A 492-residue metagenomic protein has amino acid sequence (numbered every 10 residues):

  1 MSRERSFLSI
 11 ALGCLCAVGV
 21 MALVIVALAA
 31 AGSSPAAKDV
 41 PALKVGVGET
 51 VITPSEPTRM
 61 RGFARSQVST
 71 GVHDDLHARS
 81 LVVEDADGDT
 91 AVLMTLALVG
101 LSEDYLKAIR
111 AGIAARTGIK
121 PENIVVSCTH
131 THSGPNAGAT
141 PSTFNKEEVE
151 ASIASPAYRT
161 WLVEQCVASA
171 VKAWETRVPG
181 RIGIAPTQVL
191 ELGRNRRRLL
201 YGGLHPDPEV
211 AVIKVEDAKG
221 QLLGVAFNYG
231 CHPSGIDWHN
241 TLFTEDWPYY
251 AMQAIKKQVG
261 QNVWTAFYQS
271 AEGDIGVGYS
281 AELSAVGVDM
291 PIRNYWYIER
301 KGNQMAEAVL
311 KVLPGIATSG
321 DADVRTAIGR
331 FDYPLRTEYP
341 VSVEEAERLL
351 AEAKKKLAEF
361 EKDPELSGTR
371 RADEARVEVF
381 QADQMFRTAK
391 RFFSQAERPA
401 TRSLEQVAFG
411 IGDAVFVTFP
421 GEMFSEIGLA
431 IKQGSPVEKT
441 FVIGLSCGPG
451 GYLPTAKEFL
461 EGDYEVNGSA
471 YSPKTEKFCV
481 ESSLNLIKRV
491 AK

Functional and structural regions predicted by a protein language model:
M1-A11: N-terminal secretory signal peptides that target proteins for export/translocation
R5-F7, A29, F227: Intrinsically disordered low-complexity regions specifically enriched for long asparagine
A11-A27: Bacterial N-terminal signal peptides
I25-A37: Signal peptide processing junction and immediate N-terminal pro/mature segment of secreted/exported proteins
A37-S127, T131-R300, A306, L313-K492: Conserved beta-alpha junction segments in alpha/beta enzyme cores
